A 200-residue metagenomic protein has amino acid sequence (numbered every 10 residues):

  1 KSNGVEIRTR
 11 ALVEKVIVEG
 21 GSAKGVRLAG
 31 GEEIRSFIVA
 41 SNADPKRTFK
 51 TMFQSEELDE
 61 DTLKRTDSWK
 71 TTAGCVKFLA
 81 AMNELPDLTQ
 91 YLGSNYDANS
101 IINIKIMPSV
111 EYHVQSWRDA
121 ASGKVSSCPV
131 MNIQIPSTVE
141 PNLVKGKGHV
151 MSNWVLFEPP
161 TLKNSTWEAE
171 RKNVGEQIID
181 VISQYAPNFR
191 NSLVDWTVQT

Functional and structural regions predicted by a protein language model:
K1: Conserved redox-cofactor binding core of oxidoreductases
V5, E14-V144: Mid-domain catalytic core of redox enzymes that form a hydrophobic substrate pocket/lid adjacent to a catalytic redox
E6-R8, V194: General small-molecule cofactor/ligand-binding pocket signal
A11: Flavin (primarily FAD) cofactor-binding/catalytic cores of flavoenzymes
P129-T200: FAD-dependent oxidoreductase catalytic-site/capping-region signature
